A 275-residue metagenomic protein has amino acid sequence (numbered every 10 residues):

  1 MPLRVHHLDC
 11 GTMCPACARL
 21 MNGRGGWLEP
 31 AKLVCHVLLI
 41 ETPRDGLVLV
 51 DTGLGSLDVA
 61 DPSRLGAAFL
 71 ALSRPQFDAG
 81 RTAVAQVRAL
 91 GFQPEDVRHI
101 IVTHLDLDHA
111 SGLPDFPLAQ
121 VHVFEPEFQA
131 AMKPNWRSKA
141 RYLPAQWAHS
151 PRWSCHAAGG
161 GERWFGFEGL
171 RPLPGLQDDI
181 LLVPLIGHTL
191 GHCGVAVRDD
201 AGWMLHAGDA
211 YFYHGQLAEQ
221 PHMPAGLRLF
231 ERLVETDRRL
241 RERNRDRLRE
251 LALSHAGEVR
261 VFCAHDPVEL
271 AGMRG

Functional and structural regions predicted by a protein language model:
L3, T12-A85, V195-G208: Conserved beta-strand hairpin/beta-sheet module of binuclear metal-dependent hydrolase folds, prominently
H7, V37-T42, V48, A158-D200: Core dinuclear metal-dependent hydrolase active-site scaffold
C14, S56-D58, Q129, F212-H214 (+1 more regions): Feature marks short, surface-exposed loop/turn motifs that line or immediately flank catalytic pockets and channel
T52-G55, L105, E127, G187-T189 (+2 more regions): Active-site metal-binding loops of divalent metal-dependent hydrolases
A71-A85, A201-G275: Cap/insert and terminal regions of metallo-dependent hydrolase folds
P75-D96, Q120, E125-P184, L233-E258: Metallo-beta-lactamase
V97-D108: Metallo-beta-lactamase
A110-Q120: Conserved nucleotide-sugar donor-interacting segment of glycosyltransferase catalytic cores, predominantly GT-B
